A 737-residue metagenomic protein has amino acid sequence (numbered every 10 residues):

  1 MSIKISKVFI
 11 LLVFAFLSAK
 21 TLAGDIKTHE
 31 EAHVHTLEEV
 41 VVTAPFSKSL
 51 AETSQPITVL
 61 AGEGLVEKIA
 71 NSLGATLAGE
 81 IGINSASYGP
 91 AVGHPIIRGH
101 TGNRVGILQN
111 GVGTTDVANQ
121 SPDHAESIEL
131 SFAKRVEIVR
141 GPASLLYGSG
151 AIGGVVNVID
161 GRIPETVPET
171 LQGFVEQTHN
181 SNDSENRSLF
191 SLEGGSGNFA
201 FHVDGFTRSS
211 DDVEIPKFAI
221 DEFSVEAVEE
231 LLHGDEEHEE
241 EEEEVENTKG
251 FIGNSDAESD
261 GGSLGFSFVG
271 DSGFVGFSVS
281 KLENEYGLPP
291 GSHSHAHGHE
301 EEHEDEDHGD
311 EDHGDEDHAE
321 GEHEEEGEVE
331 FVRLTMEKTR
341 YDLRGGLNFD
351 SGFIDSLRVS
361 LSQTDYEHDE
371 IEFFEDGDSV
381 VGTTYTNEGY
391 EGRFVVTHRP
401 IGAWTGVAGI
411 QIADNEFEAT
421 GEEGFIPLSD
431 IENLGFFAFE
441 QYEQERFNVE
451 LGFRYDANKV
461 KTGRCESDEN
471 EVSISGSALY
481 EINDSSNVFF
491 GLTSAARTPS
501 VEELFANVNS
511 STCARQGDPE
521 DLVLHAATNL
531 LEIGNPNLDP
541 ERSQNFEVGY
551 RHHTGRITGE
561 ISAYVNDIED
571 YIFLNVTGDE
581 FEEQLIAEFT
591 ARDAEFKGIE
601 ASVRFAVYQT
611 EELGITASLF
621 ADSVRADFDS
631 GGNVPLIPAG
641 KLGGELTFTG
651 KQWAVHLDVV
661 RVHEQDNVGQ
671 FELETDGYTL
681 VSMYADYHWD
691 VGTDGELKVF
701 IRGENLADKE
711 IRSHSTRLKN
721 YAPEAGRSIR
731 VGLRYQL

Functional and structural regions predicted by a protein language model:
I26-H29, W404-V407, T558-I568, I572 (+2 more regions): Gram-negative outer-membrane beta-barrel transporters
T36-V66, G102: N-terminal periplasmic "start-of-domain" segments of outer-membrane beta-barrel proteins
G113-P142: Short acidic/polar hinge/loop motifs at secondary-structure boundaries that mediate gating or recognition
F132-R135, R140, L145-V228, D256-G261 (+2 more regions): Outer-membrane beta-barrel translocator/receptor signature
S181-S209, D221-P289, R333-I354, P400-W404 (+1 more regions): Transmembrane beta-barrel wall of Gram-negative outer-membrane proteins
P216, A496-R497, E569, D666 (+1 more regions): C-terminal beta-signal and adjacent terminal beta-strands/loops of Gram-negative outer-membrane beta-barrel proteins
S255, S259, G273-S356, Q363-G389 (+3 more regions): Flexible loop and strand-edge segments within Gram-negative outer membrane beta-barrel domains
V329-D342, E466-S467, S475, E481 (+5 more regions): Outer-membrane beta-barrel signature, preferentially recognizing the C-terminal barrel domain of Gram-negative
